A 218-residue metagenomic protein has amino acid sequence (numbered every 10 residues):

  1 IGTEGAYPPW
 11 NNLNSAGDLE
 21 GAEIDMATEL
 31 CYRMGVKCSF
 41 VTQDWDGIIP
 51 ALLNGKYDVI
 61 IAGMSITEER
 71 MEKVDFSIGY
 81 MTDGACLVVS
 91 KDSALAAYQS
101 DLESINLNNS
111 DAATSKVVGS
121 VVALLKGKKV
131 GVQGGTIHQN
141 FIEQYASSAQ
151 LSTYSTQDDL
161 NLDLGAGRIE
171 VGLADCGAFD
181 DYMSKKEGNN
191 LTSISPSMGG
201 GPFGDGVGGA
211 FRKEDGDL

Functional and structural regions predicted by a protein language model:
I1-M64, E72: Extracytoplasmic small-molecule ligand-binding "clamshell" domains of the periplasmic binding protein/Venus flytrap
G2-Y7, V41-D46, G55, V59-T67 (+5 more regions): Beta->alpha turn/N-cap motifs
G5, T82-V89, C176-L218: Periplasmic-binding protein-like
I24, S39-P50, S115-V117, Q150-A166: Short helix-initiation/N-cap motifs at beta->coil->alpha
L30, L52-L53, D163-G165, G209: Hydrophobic residues within well-ordered alpha-helices
Y32-T42, L124-K129, E143-T156, R168: A local structural motif
G35-K37, L53-A62, K128-K129, G165-A178 (+1 more regions): Alpha-to-beta junction loops
V36, S65, E72-V130, G135: A conserved helix-loop-strand patch within extracytoplasmic ligand-binding domains of the periplasmic binding
